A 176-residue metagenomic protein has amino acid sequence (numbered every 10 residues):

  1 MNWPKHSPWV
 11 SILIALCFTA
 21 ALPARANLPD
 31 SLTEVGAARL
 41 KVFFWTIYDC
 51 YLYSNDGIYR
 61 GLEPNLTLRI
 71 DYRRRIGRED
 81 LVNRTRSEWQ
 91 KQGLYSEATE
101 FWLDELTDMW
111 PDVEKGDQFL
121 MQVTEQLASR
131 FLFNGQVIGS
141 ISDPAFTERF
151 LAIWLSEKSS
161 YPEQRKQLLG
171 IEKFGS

Functional and structural regions predicted by a protein language model:
N2-S11: Bacterial N-terminal signal peptides that target proteins for export
S11-A20: Bacterial N-terminal signal peptides
R25-S176: Terminal leader/tail segments of proteins
